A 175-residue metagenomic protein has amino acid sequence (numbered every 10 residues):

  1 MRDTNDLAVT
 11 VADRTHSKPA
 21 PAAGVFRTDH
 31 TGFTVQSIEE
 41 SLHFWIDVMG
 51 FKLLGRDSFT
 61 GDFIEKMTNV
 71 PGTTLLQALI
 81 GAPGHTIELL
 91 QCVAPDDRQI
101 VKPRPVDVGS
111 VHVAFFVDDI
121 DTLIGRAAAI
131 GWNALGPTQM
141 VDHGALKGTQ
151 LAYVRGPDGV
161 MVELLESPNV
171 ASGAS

Functional and structural regions predicted by a protein language model:
M1-G24, F33, F115, D121-S175: Vicinal oxygen chelate
A12-T15, M49-G50, A94-D97: Short hydrophobic/aromatic-rich motifs at helix boundaries and adjacent loops
K18, T28-D29, F51-L54: The feature marks the first
T28-S37, L75-H85, V101-R126, T149-R155 (+1 more regions): Vicinal oxygen chelate
F33, F44-W45, F51, C92 (+2 more regions): Aromatic side chains
T34-G84, T122, A129, A145-K147: Core segments of cupin and vicinal oxygen chelate
S58-T74, A94-P103, L135-Q150, V170-S175: A cross-kingdom feature marking solvent-exposed beta-strand/loop segments within repeated, beta-rich binding/scaffold
